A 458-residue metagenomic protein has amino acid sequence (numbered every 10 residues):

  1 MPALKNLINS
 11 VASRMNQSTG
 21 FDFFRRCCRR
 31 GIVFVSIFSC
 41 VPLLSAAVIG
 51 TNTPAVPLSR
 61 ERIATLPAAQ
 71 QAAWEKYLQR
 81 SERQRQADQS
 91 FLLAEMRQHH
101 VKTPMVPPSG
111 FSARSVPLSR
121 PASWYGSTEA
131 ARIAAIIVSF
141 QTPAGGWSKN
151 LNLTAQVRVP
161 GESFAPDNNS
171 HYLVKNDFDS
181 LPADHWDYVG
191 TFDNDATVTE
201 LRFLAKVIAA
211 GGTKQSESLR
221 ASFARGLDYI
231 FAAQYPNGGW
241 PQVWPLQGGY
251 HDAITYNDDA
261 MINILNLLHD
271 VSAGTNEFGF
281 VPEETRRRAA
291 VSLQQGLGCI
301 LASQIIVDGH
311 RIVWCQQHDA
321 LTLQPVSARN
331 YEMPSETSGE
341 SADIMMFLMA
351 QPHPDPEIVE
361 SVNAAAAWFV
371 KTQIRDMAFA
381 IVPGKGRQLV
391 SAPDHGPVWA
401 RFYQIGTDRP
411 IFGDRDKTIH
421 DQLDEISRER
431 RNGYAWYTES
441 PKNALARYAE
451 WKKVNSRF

Functional and structural regions predicted by a protein language model:
M1-R29: N-terminal secretory signal peptides that target proteins for export/translocation
G31-L43: Bacterial N-terminal signal peptides
A47-E129, D270-Q295, L321-A328, E332 (+1 more regions): Terminal, non-catalytic domain-edge segments
F91-R114, V157-T191: Aromatic- and acidic-residue-enriched carbohydrate-binding clefts of CAZyme catalytic domains
L118-S127, A131-L181, D195: N-terminal carbohydrate-binding/catalytic regions of secreted carbohydrate-active enzymes
I133-G145, S222-G239, A289-G309, S361-A378: Long, well-ordered core segments of solenoidal/helical folds
F164-D167, Y172-V189, G239-Y256, L321-M333: A cross-kingdom feature marking solvent-exposed beta-strand/loop segments within repeated, beta-rich binding/scaffold
I208-A209, S216, R220-F231, G248-L301 (+1 more regions): Eukaryote-skewed repeat-based solenoidal scaffolds used as protein-protein interaction platforms, primarily
